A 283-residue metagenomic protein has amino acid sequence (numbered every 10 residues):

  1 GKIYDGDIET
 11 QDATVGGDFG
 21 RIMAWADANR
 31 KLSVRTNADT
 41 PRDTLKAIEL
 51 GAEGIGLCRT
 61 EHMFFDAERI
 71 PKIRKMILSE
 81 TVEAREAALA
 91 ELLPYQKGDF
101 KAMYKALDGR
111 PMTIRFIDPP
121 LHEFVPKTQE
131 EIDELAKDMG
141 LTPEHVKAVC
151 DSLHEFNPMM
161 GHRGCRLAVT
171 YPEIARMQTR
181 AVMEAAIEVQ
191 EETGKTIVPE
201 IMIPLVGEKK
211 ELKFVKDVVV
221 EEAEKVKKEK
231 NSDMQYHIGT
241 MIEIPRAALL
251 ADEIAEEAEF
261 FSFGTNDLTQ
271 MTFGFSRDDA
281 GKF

Functional and structural regions predicted by a protein language model:
G1-D7: Conserved glycine-bearing catalytic or ligand-binding loops at nucleotide- and phosphate-handling centers of large
V15-F283: Conserved alpha/beta-domain cores
